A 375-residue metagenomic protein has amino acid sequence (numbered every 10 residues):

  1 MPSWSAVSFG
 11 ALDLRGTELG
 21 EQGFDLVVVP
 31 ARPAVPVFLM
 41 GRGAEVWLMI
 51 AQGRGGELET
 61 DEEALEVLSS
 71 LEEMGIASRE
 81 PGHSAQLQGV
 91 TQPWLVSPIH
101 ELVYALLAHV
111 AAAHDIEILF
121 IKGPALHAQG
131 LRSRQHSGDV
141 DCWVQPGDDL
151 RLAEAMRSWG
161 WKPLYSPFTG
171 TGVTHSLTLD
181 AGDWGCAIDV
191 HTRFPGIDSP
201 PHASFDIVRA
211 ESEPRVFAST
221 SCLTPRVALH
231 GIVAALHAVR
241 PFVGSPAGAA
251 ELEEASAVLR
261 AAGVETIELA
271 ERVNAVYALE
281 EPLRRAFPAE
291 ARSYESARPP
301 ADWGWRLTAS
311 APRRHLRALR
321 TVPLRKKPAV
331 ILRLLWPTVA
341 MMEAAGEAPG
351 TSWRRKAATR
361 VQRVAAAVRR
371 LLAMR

Functional and structural regions predicted by a protein language model:
M1-G138, V144-R375: Conserved NTP-donor binding/palm subdomain of two-metal-ion nucleotidyltransferases/polymerases, i.e., the charged
